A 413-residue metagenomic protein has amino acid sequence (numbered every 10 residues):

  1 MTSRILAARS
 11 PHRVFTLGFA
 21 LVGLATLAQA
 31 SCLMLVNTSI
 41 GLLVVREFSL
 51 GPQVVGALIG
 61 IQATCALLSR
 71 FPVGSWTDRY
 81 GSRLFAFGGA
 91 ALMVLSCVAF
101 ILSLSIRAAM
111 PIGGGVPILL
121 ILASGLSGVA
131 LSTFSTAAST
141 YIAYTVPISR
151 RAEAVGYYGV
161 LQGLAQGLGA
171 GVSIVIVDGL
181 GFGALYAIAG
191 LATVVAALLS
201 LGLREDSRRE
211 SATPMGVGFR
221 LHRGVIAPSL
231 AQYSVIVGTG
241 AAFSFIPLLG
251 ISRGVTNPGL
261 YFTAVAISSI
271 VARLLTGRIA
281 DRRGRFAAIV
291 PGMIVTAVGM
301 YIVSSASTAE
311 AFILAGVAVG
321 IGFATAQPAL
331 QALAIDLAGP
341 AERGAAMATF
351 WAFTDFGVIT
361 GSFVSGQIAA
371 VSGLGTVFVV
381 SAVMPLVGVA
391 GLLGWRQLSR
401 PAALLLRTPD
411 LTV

Functional and structural regions predicted by a protein language model:
L17-I59, A63, A231, V237-L249 (+1 more regions): Helix-loop boundary and gating motifs at the non-cytosolic
L27, P111-T133, F312-T325: Hydrophobic core of transmembrane alpha-helices in multi-pass small-molecule transporters, especially MFS/SLC-type
A63-L67, F71, Q166-G167, A266-I270 (+2 more regions): Residue-level signature of mid-helix packing/kink "hotspots" within the transmembrane helices of 12-pass Major
S69-G81, A272-G284: Helix-to-loop junctions at the C-terminal end of transmembrane segments in multipass secondary transporters
A91-G113, V295-S307: C-terminal ends and interior cores of transmembrane alpha-helices in multi-pass membrane transporters/permeases
G125-L161: Cytoplasmic helix-loop-helix junction between adjacent transmembrane helices in 12-TM secondary transporters
L191-R209, G391-R396: C-terminal membrane-cytosol helix-exit motif in multi-pass small-molecule transporters
